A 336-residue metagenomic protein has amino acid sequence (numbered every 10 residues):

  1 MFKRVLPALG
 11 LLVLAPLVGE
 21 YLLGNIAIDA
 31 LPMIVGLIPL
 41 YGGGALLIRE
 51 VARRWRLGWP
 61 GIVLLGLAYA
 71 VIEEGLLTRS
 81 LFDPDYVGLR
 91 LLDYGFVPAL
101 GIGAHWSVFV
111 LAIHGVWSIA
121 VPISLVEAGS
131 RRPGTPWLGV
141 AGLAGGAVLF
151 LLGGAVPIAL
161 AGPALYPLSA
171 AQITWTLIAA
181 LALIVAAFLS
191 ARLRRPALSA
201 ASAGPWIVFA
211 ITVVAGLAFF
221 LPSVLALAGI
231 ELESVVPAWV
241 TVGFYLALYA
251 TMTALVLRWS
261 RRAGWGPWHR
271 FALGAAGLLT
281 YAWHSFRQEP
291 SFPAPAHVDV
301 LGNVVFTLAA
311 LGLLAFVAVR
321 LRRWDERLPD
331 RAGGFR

Functional and structural regions predicted by a protein language model:
M1-L9, I207, P267: N-terminal membrane topogenic signal
L14-Y21, A68-G75, A147-P157, V214-S223 (+1 more regions): Aromatic-anchored segments of alpha-helical transmembrane domains
Y21-L31, E289-P295: Short, hydrophobic transmembrane alpha-helix segments
L37-E50: Central hydrophobic cores of alpha-helical transmembrane segments in multi-pass inner-membrane proteins across all
E73-H105: Membrane-interface helix-loop-helix modules in multi-pass inner-membrane proteins
A99-A120, T241, Y245: Hydrophobic alpha-helical transmembrane segments
G134-R194: Loop-centered beta-sheet repeat module
R194-R336: Extended, charged low-complexity segments that frequently continue into or abut oligomerization scaffolds
